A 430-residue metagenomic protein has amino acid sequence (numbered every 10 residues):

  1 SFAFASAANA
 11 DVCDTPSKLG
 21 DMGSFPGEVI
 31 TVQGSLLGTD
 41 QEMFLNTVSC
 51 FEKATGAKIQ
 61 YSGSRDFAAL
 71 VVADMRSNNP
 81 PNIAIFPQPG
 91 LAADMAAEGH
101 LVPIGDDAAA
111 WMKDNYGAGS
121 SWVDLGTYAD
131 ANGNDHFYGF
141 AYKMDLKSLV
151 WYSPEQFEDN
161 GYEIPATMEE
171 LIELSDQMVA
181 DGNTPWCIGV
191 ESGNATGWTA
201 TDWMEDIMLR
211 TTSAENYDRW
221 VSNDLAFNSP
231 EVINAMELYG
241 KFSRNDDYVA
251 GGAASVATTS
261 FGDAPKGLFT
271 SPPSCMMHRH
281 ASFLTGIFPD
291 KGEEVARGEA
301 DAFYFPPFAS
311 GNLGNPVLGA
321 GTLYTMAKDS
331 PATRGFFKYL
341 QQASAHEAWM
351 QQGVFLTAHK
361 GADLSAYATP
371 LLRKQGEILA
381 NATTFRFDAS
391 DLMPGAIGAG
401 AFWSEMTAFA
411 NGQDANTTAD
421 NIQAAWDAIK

Functional and structural regions predicted by a protein language model:
D11-S24, P89-S148, T199: Hinge/lid segment of periplasmic solute-binding proteins
D14-S17, G23-F25, V29, E158 (+2 more regions): Conserved C-terminal helix/tail region of periplasmic/extracytoplasmic solute-binding proteins
G20-S24, G105-S120, V190, N194 (+3 more regions): Short, solvent-exposed loop/beta-turn-alpha elements that line the ligand-binding surface or hinge of extracytoplasmic
P26-L37, A57-S62, I83, Y138 (+1 more regions): Short, well-ordered beta-strand elements
N46-W122, E155-A166, G267, M276-M277 (+2 more regions): Extracytoplasmic "Venus flytrap"/periplasmic binding protein-like
S49, R76, H280-F283, P289-L356: Extracytoplasmic/periplasmic substrate-recognition and gating elements
A129-Y142, S148, I172-L225: Extracytoplasmic/periplasmic solute-binding protein
S175-Q177, V221-A257, F305: Glycine-centered hinge/linker elements that transmit conformational signals in sensory and ligand-binding systems
